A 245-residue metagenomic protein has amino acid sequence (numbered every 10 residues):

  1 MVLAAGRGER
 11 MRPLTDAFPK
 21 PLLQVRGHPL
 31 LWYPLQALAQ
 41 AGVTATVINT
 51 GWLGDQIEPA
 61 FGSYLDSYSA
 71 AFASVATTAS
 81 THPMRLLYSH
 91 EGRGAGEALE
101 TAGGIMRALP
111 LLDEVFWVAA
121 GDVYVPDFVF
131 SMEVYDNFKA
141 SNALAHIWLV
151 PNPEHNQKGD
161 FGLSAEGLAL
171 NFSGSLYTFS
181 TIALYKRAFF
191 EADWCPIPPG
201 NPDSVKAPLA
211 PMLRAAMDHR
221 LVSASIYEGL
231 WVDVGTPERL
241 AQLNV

Functional and structural regions predicted by a protein language model:
M1-A17, L22-L23, Y33-A41, L221: N-terminal nucleotide-binding beta1-loop-alpha1 segment
V2, Q24, H28-A119, F130 (+2 more regions): Conserved N-terminal catalytic core of the sugar/cofactor nucleotidyltransferase
R7, G121-V123: Active-site metal-binding loops of divalent metal-dependent hydrolases
R10, Q56-A60, D233, Q242: Phosphate- and divalent-cation-binding pockets in alpha/beta enzyme and binding domains that engage nucleotide-derived
T44-T46, R85, N142-A145, L221: Residues at the starts of beta-strands that form the adenosine-phosphate
F116-W117, Y124, F128-K139, N152-H155 (+1 more regions): Catalytic-core segments of class I nucleotidyltransferases/pyrophosphorylases that form NMP-activated intermediates
A145-D160: Short beta-strand-to-loop element that shapes/binds the nucleotide-sugar donor at the catalytic cleft/hinge
